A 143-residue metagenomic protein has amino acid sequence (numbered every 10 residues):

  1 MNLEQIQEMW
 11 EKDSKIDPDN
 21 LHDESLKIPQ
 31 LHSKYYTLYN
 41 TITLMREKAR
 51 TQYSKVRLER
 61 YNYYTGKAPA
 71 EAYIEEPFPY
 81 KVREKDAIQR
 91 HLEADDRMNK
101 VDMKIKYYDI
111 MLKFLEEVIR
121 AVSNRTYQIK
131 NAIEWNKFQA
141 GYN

Functional and structural regions predicted by a protein language model:
M1-N143: Charge-rich amphipathic alpha-helical interaction elements
